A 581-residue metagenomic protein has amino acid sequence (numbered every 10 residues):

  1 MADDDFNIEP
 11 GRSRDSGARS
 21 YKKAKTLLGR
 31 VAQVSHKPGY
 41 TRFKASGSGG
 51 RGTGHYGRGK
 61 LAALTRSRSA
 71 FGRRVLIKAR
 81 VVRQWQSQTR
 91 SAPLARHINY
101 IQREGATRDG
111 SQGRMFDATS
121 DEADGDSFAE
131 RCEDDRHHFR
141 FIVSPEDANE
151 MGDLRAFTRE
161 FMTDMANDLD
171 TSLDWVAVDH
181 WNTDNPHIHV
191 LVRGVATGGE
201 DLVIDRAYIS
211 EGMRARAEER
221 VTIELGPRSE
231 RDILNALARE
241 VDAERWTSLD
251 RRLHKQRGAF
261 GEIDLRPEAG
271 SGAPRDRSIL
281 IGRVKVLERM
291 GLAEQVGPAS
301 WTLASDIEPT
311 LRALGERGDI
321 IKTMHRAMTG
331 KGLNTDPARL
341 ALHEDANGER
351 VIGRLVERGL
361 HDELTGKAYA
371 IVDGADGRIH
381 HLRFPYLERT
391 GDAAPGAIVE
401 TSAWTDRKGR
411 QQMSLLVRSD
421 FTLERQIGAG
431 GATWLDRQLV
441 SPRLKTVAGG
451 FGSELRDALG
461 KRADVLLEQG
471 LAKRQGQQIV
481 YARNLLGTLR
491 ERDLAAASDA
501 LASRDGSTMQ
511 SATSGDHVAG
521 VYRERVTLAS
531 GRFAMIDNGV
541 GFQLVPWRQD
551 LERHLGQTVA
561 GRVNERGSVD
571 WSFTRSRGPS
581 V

Functional and structural regions predicted by a protein language model:
M1-P186, V192-V581: N-terminal nicking endonuclease/strand-transfer module with a His-rich metal-binding environment and a catalytic Tyr
